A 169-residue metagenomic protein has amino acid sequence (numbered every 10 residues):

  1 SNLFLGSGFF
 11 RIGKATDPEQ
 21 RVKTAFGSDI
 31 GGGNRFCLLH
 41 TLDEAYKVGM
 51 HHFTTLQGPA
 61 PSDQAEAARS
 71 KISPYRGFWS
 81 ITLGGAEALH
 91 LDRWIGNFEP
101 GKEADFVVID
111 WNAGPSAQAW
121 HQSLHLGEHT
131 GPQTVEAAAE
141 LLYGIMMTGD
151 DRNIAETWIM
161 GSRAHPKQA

Functional and structural regions predicted by a protein language model:
S1-P100, V107-P115: Active-site-adjacent C-terminal substructures of enzyme catalytic domains
E87, E103-Q168: C-terminal cap of metal-dependent C-N hydrolases
